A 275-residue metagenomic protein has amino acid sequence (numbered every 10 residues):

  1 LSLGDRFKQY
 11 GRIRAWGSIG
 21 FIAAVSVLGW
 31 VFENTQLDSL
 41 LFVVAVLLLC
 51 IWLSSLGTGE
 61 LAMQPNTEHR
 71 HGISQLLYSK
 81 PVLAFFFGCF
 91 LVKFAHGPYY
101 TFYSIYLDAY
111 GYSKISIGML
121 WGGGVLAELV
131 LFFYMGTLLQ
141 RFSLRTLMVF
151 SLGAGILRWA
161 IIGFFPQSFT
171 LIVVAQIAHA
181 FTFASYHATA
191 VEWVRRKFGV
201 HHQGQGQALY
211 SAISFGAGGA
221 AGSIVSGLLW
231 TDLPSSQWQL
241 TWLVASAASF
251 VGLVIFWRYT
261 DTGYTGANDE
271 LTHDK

Functional and structural regions predicted by a protein language model:
L1-G4, S185-G199: Intracellular juxtamembrane helix-capping segments at the cytosolic ends of symmetry-related transmembrane helices
W30-L47, L228-S249: A membrane-interface helix-boundary motif in multi-pass transporters
F32-E33, V130-L144, W230-T231: Helix-to-loop junctions at the C-terminal end of transmembrane segments in multipass secondary transporters
L47-M63, L243-K275: Multi-pass alpha-helical transporter architecture, strongest for 12-TM Major Facilitator/SLC carriers used
G57-C89, K93, K275: Juxtamembrane intracellular "pre-TM" segments in multi-pass secondary transporters
P81-L120, H187: Helix-loop boundary and gating motifs at the non-cytosolic
T146-I161: Structural signature of the two symmetry-related core transmembrane helices
G163-A175: Helix-loop junctions at membrane interfaces in 12-TM secondary transporters
